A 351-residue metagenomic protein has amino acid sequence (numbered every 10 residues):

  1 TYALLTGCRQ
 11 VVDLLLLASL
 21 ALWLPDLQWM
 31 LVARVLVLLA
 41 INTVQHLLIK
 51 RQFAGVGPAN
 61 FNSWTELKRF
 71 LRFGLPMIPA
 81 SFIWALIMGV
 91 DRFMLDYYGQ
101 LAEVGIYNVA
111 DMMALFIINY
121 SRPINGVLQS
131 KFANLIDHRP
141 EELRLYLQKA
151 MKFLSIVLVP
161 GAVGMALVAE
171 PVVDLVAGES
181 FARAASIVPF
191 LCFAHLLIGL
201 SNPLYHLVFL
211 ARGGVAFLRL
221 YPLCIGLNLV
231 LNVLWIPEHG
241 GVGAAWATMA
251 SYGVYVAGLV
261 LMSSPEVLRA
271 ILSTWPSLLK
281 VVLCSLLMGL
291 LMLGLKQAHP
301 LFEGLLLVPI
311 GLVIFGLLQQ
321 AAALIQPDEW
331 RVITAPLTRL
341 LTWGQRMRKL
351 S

Functional and structural regions predicted by a protein language model:
Y2, T6, R34, R69-S81 (+17 more regions): Residue-level signature of transmembrane alpha-helical cores of multipass secondary-active transporters and flippases
A3-R51, F73, P222-V230, E238-S263 (+1 more regions): Hydrophobic alpha-helical transmembrane segments
A18, A80-A85, N232-V233, S285-P300 (+1 more regions): Hydrophobic alpha-helical transmembrane segments in multi-pass integral membrane proteins
W23-L24, G89, Y98-L101, L210-R212 (+1 more regions): Helix-loop interface residues and adjacent transmembrane-helix termini in multi-pass membrane transporters, primarily
L27, L31-V32, T65-M77, F93-L115 (+1 more regions): Interfacial/gating helices of multi-pass transporter permease domains
L27-L31, T43-M88, V127, K131-L145 (+2 more regions): Interhelical loop/hinge segments that connect adjacent transmembrane helices in multipass membrane
I106-P222, P336: Specific pore-lining/lateral-gate transmembrane helices of multi-pass inner-membrane transport and insertion machines
L293-S351: Membrane-proximal transmembrane or re-entrant/amphipathic helices at the cytosolic face
